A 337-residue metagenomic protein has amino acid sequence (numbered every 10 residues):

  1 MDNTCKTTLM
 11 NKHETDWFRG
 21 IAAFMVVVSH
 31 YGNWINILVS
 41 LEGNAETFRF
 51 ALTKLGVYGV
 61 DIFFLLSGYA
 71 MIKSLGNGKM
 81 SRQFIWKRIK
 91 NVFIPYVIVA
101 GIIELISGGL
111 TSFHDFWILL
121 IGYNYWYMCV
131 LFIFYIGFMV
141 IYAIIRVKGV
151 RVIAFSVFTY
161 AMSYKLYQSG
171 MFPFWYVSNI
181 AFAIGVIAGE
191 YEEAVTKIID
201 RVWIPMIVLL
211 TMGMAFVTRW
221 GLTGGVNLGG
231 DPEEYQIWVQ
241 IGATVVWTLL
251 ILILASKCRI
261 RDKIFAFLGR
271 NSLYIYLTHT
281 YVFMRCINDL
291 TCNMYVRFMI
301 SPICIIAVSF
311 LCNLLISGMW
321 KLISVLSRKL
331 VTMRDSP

Functional and structural regions predicted by a protein language model:
M1-T159, I204, C258-R261, A266-N271 (+1 more regions): Membrane-cytosol interface segments of multi-pass membrane proteins, especially ER/Golgi lipid-handling enzymes
L75, Y96, E192-V195, I275: Generic hydrophobic alpha-helical segments
K79-W86, Y191-I199: Hydrophobic, small-residue-rich membrane helices and short re-entrant helix-turn-helix hairpins that build
L120-W126, K165-F172: Surface-exposed cleft-lining segments at the edges of enzyme active sites
A161, Y167-Q168, W175-I184, A194-Y276 (+1 more regions): Alpha-helical transmembrane segments and terminal signal-anchor/GPI-anchor hydrophobic tails, characterized by long
I187-A188: Short helix-perturbing small/polar motifs within transmembrane alpha-helices
